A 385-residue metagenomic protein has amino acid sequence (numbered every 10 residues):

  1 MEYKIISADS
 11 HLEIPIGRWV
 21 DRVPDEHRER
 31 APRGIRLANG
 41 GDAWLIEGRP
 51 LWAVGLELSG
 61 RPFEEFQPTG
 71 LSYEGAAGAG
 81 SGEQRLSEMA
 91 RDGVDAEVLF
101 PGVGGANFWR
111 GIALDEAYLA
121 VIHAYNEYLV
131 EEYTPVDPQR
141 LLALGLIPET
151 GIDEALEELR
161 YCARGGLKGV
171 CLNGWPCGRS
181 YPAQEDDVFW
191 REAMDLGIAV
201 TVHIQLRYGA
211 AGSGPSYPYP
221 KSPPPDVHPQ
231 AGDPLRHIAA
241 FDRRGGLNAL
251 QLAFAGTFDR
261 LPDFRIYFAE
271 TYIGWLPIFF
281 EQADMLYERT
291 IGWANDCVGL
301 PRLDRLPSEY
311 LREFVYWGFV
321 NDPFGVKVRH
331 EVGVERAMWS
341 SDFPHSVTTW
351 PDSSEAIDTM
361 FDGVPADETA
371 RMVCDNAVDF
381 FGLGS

Functional and structural regions predicted by a protein language model:
E2-I6, P15-A76, G80-R91, D95-A96 (+10 more regions): Mid-to-C-terminal alpha-helical segments outside catalytic/metal-binding sites
I5, P68-G75, A90-G111, R140-P148 (+1 more regions): Divalent metal-dependent hydrolysis catalytic cores, especially in the metallo-beta-lactamase
I6-E13, T201-Q205: Histidine-centered catalytic micro-motifs
H11, E97, H203, E270 (+1 more regions): Histidine-centered active-site/metal-ligand motif
G17-V20, R110-G111, A211-S216, I278-Q282 (+3 more regions): Short aromatic-enriched loop/helix-cap "lid" or pocket-rim segments at secondary-structure transitions that line
G60-A76, A106-I112, Q230-I238: Short glycine/proline-rich turn/loop motifs
E116-E132: Active-site-proximal gating segment of KS-fold condensing enzymes and close homologs
A120, Q139-L142, I147, D153 (+1 more regions): Catalytic pocket-lining loop regions of alpha/beta-barrel enzymes, especially the amidohydrolase/enolase/GH5 lineages
